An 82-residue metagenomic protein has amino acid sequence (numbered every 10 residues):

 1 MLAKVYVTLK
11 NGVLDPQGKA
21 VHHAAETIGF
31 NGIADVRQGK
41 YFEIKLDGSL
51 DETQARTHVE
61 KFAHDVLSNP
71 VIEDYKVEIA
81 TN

Functional and structural regions predicted by a protein language model:
M1-N11, F42-E43: Short glycine-/aliphatic-rich beta-strand segments at the starts of folded cytosolic domains
Y6-K10, D47-S49, A80: Solvent-exposed residues in well-ordered beta-strands and their adjoining turns, especially edge/terminal strands
G12-I28: Short amphipathic alpha-helix segments
L14-P16, L50-T57: Short, conserved charged micro-motifs
G29-A34: Short beta-strand/turn micro-motifs at beta-sheet edges
R37-Y41: Short Gly/Ser/Thr- and Asp/Glu-enriched loop/turn motifs at secondary-structure junctions
E43-K45, K76: Short, conserved beta-strand segments within well-ordered enzyme catalytic domains that often line or immediately flank
T53-N82: C-terminal structural segments of small proteins and small subunits
